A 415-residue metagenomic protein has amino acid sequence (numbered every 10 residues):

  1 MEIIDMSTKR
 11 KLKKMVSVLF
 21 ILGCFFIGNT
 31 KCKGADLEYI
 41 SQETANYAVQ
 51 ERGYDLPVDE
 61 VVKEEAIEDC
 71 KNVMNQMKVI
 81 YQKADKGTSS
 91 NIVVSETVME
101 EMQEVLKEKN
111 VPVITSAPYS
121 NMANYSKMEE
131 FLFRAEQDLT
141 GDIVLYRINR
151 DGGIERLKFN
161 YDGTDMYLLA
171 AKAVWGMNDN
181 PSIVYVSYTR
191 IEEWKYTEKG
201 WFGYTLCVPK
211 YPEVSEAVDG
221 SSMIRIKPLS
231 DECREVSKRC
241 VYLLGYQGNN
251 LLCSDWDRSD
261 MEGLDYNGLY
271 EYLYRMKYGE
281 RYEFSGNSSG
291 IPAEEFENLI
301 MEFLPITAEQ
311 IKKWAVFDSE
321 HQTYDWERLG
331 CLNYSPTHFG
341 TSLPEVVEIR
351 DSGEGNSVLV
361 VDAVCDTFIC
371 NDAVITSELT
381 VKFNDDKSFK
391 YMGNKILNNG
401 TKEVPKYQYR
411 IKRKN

Functional and structural regions predicted by a protein language model:
I3-A35: Sec-dependent N-terminal signal peptides of Gram-positive bacterial secreted proteins and lipoproteins
A35-N415: Mature, Sec-exported extracytoplasmic domains of Gram-positive
